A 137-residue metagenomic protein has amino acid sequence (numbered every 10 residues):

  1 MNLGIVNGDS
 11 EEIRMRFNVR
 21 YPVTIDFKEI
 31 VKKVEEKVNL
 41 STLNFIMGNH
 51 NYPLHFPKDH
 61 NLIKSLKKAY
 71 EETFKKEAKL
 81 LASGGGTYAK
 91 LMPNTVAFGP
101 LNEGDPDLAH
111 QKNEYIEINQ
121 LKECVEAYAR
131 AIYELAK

Functional and structural regions predicted by a protein language model:
M1-N2, N7-S10, T24-I25, E29 (+1 more regions): An extended, acidic, His-containing surface patch that forms the Zn2+-binding/catalytic region of metallohydrolases
I13-V19, G48-N49: Short, hydrophobic beta-strand segments
F17, N39-F45: Transmembrane helical segments that form the transport core of multi-pass membrane transport proteins
E29-N39: Short amphipathic alpha-helices in soluble, non-transmembrane regions that often serve as interface/regulatory elements
